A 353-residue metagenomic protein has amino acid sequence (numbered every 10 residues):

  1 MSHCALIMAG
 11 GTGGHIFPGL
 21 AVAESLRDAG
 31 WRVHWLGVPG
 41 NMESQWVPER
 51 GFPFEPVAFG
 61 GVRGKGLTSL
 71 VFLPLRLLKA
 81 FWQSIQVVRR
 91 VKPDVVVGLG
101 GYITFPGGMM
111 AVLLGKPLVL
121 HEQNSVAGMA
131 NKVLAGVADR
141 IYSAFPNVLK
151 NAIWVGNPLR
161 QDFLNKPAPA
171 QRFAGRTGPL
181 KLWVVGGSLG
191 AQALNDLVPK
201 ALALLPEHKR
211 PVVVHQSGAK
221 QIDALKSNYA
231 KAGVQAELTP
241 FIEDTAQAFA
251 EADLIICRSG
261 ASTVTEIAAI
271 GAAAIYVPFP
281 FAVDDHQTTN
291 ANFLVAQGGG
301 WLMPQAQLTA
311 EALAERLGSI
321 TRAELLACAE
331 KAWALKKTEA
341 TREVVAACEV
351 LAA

Functional and structural regions predicted by a protein language model:
H3-A9, R27-R76, A219-Q221, P304-A306: Conserved nucleotide-sugar phosphate-binding/catalytic loop shared by glycosyltransferases and other
R32, M42, P53, V112-P169: Active-site-proximal region of nucleotide-activated glycan assembly enzymes, centered on histidine/acidic-rich loops
N41, W46, R50, A168-I255 (+2 more regions): Donor-nucleotide binding loops and adjacent catalytic segments primarily of GT-B fold Leloir glycosyltransferases
G66-V95, L113: An amphipathic, basic-hydrophobic alpha-helix
P93-V95, A250-T265, A272-A273: Acidic donor-binding loop of glycosyltransferase active sites
Q297, W301-P304, L308-E324: C-terminal "capping" alpha-helix adjacent to the active site of nucleotide-linked donor transferases in cell-envelope
E324-T338: A short, well-ordered alpha-helix in the C-terminal region of glycosyltransferases
T338-A353: C-terminal alpha-helical cap of glycosyltransferases
